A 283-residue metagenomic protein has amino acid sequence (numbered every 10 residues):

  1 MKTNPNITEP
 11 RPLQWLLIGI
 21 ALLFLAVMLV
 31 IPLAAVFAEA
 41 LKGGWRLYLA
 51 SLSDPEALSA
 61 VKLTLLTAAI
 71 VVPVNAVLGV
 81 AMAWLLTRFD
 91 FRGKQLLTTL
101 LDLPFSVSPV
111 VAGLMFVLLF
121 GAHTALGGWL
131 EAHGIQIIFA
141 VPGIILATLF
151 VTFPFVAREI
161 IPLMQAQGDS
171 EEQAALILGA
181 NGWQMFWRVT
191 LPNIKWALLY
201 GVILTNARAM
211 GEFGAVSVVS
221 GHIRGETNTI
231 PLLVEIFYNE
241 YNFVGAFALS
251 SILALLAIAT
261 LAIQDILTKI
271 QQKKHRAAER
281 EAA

Functional and structural regions predicted by a protein language model:
T3-E9, I70-D102, L114-L118, G128-W129 (+2 more regions): Transmembrane-helix boundary motif in ABC transporter permease subunits
T3-I7, W45-S53, L58, G93-K94 (+3 more regions): Membrane-interfacial helix termini and adjacent extracytoplasmic/periplasmic loops of multi-pass transporters
T3-P10, V36-P73, R88-F89, F237-V244: Periplasmic/extracellular loop-to-transmembrane helix junction in inner-membrane transport proteins
E9-P12, L16-I20, I31, A35 (+4 more regions): C-terminal transmembrane helix and the adjacent membrane-cytosol boundary/short C-terminal tail of inner/organellar
P10-L13, A50-P55, F213-L267: Interhelical loop and adjacent transmembrane-helix boundary motif in polytopic membrane transport permeases
I20, P73, L103, F150-G168 (+2 more regions): Transmembrane alpha-helices
V27, K62, L66-L78, M82 (+6 more regions): Hydrophobic alpha-helical transmembrane segments of multipass integral membrane proteins, especially permease/channel
S106-G113: Transmembrane alpha-helices and adjacent helix-loop boundaries
